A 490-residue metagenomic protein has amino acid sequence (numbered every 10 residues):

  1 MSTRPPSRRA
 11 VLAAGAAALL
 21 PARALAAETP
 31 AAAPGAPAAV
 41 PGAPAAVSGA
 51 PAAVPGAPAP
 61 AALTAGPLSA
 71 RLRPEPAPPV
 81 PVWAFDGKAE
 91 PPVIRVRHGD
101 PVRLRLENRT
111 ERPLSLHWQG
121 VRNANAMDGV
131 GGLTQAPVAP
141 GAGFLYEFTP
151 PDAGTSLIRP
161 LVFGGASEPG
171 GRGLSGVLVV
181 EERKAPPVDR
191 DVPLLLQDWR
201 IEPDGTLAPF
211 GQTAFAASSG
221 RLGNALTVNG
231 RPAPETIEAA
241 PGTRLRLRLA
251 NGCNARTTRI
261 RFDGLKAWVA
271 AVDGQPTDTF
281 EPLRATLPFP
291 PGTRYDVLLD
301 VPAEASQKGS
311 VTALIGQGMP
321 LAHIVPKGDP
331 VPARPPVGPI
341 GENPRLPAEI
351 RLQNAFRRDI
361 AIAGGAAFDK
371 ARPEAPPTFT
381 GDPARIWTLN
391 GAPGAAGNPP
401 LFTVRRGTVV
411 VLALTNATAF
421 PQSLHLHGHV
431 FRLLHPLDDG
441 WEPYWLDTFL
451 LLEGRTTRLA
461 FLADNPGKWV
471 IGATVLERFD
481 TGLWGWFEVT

Functional and structural regions predicted by a protein language model:
S2-P5, A10-E28: N-terminal export signals
A22-R71: C-terminal segment of N-terminal export signals and the immediately downstream linker at the start of the mature
A27-A32, P51, P55-A62, E168-E202 (+4 more regions): Extended terminal and domain-junction accessory segments
P74, R190-V192, L196-A240, T258 (+2 more regions): Mobile cap/lid helix-loop segments that border enzyme active or cofactor-binding sites and regulate substrate access
A77-R95, A225-T236, G381-R406: N-terminal edge beta-strand
L106-T110, A250-N251, L414-T418: Asparagine-centered strand-capping/turn motif at beta-strand->loop junctions
A126-V130, T134-P140, P209-Q353, L434-L452: Histidine- and aromatic-rich segments of cupredoxin/plastocyanin-like copper-binding domains
Y146, P150-E181: Hydrophobic or amphipathic alpha-helical targeting/insertion segments
